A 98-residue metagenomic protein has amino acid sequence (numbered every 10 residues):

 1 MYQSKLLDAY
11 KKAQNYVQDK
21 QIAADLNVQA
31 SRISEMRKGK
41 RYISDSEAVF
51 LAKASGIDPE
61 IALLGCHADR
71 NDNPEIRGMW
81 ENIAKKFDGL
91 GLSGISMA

Functional and structural regions predicted by a protein language model:
M1-V17, D25, E60, A68 (+1 more regions): A short, Lys/Arg-rich alpha-helix, primarily the initiator
K20-A24, V49: Residues within the helices of the helix-turn-helix
A24, K53-D58: Soluble, non-transmembrane catalytic domains of enzymes that act on hydrophobic metabolites at membranes
L26, R37, A52, C66-H67: A general structural motif at alpha-helix termini
L26-I43: Recognition helix of helix-turn-helix/homeodomain-like DNA-binding domains that insert into the DNA major groove
K40-A54: Short, basic-rich loop-to-helix N-cap that marks the start of a DNA-contacting helix
L64-A98: Short, charged recognition helix plus adjacent turn of helix-turn-helix-like nucleic-acid-binding domains
